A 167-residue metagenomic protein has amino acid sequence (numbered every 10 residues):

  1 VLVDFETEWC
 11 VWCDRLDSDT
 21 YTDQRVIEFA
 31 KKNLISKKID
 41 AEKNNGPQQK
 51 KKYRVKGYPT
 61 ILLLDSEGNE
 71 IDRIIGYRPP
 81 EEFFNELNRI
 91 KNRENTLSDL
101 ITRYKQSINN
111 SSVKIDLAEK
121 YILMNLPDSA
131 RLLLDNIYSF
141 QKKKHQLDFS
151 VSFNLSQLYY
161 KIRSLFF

Functional and structural regions predicted by a protein language model:
V1, E6-W9, G57: Short pre-active-site segment immediately N-terminal to redox-active cysteine/selenocysteine motifs in thiol-based
F5-T7, D19-G46, L63: Thiol-based oxidoreductase modules, predominantly thioredoxin-like and allied folds used for disulfide exchange
D14-S18: Detector for the c-type heme attachment site
Y21, V55-T96: Non-catalytic, surface beta->alpha helical segment in thiol-disulfide oxidoreductase systems
E28, E81, N85, L132-D135: Solvent-exposed, polar/charged alpha-helical surfaces in well-ordered, non-transmembrane soluble domains, broadly
Q48-Y53: Short amphipathic alpha-helix with an adjacent loop that forms part of the alpha/beta core around
L97-L100, Y104: Non-transmembrane amphipathic alpha-helical segments
Y104-F167: Oxidative protein folding and maturation machinery
